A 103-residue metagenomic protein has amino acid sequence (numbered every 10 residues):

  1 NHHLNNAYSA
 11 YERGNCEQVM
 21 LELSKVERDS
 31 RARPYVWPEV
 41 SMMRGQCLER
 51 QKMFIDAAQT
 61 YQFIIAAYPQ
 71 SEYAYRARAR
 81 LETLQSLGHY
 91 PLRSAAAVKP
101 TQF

Functional and structural regions predicted by a protein language model:
N1-F103: Acidic, polar-rich low-complexity tracts and alpha-helical solenoid repeat scaffolds
